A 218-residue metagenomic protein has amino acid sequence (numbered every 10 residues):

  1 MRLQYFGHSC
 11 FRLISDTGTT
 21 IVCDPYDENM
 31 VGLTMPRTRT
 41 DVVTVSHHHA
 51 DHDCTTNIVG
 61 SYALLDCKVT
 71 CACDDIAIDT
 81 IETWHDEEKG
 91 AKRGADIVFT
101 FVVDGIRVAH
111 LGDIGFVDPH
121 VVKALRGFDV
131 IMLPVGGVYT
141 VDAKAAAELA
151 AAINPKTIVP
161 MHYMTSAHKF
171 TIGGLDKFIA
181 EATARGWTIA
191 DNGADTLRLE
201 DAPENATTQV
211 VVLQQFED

Functional and structural regions predicted by a protein language model:
R2-Y5, T20-D24, A77-W84, V98-T100 (+2 more regions): Active-site-proximal beta-strand elements of phosphoester/diester hydrolases
Q4-F6, R93, T157-D218: Binuclear metal-ion centers of metallo-dependent hydrolases, dominated by the metallo-beta-lactamase
H8, G18, D27, N154-Y163: Internal catalytic or translocation cores that form aromatic/hydrophobic pockets or channels for amphipathic metabolites
S9-H48, H52-D66, E82-D96, I114-A124: Pre-active-site segment of Zn-dependent metallo-hydrolases
I21, V42, I106-V108, V130 (+1 more regions): Structural motif
D41-S46, P134, I158-H162: Short internal beta-strands
H52-G105, G186-T207: Metallo-beta-lactamase
E87-I153, F170: Active-site-proximal loop/helix segments of hydrolase catalytic cores
